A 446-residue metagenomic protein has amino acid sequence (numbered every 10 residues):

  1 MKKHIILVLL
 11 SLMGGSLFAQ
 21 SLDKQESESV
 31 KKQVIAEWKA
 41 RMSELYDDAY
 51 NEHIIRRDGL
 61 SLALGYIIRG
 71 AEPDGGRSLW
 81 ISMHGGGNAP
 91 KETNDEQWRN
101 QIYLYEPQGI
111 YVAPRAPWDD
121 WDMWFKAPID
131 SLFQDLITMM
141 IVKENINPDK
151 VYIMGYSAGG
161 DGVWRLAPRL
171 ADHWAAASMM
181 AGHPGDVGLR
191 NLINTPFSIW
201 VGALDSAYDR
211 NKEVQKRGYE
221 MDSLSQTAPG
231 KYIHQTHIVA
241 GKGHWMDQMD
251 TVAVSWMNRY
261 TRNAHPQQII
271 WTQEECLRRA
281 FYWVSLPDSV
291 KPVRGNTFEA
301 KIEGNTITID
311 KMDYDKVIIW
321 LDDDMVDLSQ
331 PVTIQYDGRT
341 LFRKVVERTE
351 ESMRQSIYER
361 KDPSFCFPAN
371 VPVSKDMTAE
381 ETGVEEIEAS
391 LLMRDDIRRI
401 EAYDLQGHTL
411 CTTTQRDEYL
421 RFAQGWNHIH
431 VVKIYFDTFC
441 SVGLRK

Functional and structural regions predicted by a protein language model:
Q20-R77, L341-A379, H408: A domain-start/cap signature at the N-terminus of enzymes
G70-G75, D122-S157, R169-H173: Gly/Ser-rich "nucleophile elbow"/oxyanion-hole loop immediately N-terminal to the catalytic nucleophile in hydrolases
G76-V142: Active-site machinery of serine-nucleophile hydrolases
S198-G202: Short beta-strand/loop motif that positions the catalytic acidic residue of the alpha/beta-hydrolase fold
A203-H234, D322-T340: Active-site-adjacent alpha-helix of alpha/beta-hydrolase-fold enzymes
S206, K212-V214, L224-T308, M312-D315 (+1 more regions): C-terminal catalytic histidine-bearing segment of alpha/beta-hydrolase fold enzymes
E274-I387, I397-Q406, C411-T413: C-terminal beta-sandwich/jelly-roll accessory domains of carbohydrate-active enzymes
T382-S390, N427-K446: C-terminal tail/sorting-segment detector
